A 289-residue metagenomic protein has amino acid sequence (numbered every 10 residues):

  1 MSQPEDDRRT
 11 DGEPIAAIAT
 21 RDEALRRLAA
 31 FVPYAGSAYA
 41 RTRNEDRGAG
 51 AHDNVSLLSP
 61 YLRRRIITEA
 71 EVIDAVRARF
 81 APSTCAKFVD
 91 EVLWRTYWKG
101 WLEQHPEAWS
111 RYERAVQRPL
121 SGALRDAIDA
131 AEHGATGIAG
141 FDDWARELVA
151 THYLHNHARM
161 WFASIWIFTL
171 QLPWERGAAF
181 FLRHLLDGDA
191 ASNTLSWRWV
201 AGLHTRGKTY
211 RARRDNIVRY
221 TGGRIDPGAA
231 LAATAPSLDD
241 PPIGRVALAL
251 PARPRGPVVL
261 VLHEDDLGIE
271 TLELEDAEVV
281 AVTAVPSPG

Functional and structural regions predicted by a protein language model:
M1-G289: Residues lining hydrophobic/aromatic ligand-binding pockets adjacent to catalytic sites
